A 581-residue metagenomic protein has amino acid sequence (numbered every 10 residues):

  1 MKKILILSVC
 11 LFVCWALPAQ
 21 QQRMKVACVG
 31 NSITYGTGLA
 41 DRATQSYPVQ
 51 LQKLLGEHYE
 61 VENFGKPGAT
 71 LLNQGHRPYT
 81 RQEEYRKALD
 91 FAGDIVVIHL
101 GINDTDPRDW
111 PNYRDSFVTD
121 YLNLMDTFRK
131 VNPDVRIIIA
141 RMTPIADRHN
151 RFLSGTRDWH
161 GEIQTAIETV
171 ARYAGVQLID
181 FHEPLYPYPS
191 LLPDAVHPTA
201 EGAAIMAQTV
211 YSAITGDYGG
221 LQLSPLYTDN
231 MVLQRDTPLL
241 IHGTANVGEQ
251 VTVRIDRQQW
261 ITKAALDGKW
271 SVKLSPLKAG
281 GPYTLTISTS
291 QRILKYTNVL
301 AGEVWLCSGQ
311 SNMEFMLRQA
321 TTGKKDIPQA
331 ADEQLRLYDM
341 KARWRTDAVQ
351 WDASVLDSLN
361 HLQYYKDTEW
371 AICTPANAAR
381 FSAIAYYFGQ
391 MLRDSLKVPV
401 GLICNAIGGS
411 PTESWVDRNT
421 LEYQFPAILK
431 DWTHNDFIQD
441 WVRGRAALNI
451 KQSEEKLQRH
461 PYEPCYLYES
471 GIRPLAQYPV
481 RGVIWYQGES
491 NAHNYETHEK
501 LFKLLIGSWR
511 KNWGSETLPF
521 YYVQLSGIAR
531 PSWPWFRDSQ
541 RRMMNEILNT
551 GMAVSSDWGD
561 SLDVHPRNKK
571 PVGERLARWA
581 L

Functional and structural regions predicted by a protein language model:
M1-Q21: Bacterial Sec-dependent N-terminal signal peptides
Q20-K25, G220-Q222: Cleaved targeting-peptide boundary
Q22-C28, I33-L122, D158, L277-A279 (+8 more regions): Conserved SGNH/GDSL esterase-like catalytic core that processes O-acyl groups on lipids and polysaccharides
C28, Y338, R345-A379, R481-S490: Short, conserved helix/loop micro-motifs enriched in His/Cys and acidic residues
K53, Y79-G220, P464-W579: Alpha-helical cap/lid subdomain in secreted, periplasmic, or secretory-pathway luminal O-acyl-processing enzymes
G219-V247, V299-C307, E314, R578-A580: Non-catalytic, glycine-rich low-complexity segments
P225-T237, T244, G248, Q258 (+2 more regions): Acidic, contiguous N-terminal accessory segments
H242-K325, Y387, L396-K397: Extended acidic/polar, glycine-enriched regions that form or flank non-catalytic beta-rich accessory modules
